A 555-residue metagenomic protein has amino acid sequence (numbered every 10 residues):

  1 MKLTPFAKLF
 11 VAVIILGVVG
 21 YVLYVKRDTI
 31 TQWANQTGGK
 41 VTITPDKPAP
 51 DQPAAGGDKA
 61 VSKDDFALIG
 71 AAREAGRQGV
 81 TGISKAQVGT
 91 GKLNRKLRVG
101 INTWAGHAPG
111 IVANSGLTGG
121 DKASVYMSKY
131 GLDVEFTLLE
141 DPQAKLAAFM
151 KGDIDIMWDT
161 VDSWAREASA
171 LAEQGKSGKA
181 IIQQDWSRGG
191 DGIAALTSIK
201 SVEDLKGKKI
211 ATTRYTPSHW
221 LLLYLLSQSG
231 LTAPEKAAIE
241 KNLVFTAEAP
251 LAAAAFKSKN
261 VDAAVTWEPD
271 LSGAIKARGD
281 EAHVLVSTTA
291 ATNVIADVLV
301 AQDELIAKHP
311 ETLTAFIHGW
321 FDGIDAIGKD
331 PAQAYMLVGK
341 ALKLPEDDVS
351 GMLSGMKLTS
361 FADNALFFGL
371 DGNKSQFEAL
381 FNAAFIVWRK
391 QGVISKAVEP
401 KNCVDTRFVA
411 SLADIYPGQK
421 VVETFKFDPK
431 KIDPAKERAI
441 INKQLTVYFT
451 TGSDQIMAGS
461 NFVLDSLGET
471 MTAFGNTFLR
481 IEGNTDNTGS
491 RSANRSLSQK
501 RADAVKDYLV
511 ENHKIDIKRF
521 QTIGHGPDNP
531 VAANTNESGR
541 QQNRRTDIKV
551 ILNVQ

Functional and structural regions predicted by a protein language model:
M1-L23: Membrane interfacial helix-start segments of signal peptides and signal-anchor transmembrane helices
R27-Q52: Ser/Thr/Pro/Gly-rich low-complexity linker/stalk segments immediately outside membranes or between
T44, G57-E248, A252, D262-E268 (+2 more regions): Short, glycine-/small- and polar/acidic-enriched structural segments that line small-molecule recognition paths
V161-S163, L171-A172, T232, A237-L344: Pocket-lining segment of extracytoplasmic ligand-binding domains
K308-S395: Secondary-structure end/capping motifs
Q376-T424: C-terminal solvent-exposed extensions
V404-F478, L552-Q555: Periplasmic peptidoglycan-binding/tethering modules of Gram-negative envelope proteins
N484-Q555: Periplasmic OmpA-like peptidoglycan-binding domain that tethers envelope proteins to the cell wall
